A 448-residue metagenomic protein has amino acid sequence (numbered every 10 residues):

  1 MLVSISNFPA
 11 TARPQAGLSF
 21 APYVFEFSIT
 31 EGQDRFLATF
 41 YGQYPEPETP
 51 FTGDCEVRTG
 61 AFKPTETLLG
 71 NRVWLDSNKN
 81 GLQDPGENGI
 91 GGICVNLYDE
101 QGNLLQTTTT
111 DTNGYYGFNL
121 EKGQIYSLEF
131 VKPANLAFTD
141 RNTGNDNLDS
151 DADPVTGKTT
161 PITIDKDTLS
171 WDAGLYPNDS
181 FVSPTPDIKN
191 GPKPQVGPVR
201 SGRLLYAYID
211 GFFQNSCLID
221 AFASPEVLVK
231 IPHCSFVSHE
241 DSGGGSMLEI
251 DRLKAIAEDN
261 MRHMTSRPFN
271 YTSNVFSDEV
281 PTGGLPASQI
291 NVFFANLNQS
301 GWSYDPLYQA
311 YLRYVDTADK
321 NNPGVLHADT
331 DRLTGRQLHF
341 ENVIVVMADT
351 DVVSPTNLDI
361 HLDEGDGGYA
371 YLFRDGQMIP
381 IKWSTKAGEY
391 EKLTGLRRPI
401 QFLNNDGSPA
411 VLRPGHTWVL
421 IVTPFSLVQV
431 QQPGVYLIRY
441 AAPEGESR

Functional and structural regions predicted by a protein language model:
M1-F25, I29-T65, N178-R448: A surface/extracellular/periplasmic glyco- and lipid-processing/surface-interacting theme
P64-L82, C94, W171-D172: A short, Gly/Thr-enriched small/hydrophobic beta-strand-prone motif that recurs across taxa
R72, C94-Y98, S127-E129: Beta-strand signatures of extracellular beta-sandwich domains
L75-D84, G89-G91, D99-Y115: Short, acidic Ser/Thr/Gly-rich low-complexity loop/linker segments typical of extracellular and cell-surface proteins
G91-V95, Q124-Y126, G368: Short beta-strand/loop motifs in extracellular/secreted proteins, especially within beta-sandwich accessory domains
T112, K122-G123: Surface-exposed loops/turns
G114-F118, K158-T160, L169-W171: Short strand-edge motifs at loop-to-beta-strand transitions and within beta-strands of extracellular beta-rich domains
Q124-N135: A short, solvent-exposed beta-strand micro-motif common in secreted/extracellular proteins
